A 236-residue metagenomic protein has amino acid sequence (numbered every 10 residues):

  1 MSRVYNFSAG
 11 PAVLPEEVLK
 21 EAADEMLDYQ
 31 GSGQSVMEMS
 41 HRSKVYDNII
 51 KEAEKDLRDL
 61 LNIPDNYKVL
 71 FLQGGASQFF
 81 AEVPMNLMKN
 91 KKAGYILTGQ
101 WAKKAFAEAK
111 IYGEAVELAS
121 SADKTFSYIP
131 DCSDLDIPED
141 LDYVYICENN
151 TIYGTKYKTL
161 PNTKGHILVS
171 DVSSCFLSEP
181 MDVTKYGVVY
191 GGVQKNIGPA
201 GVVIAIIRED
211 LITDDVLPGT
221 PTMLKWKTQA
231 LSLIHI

Functional and structural regions predicted by a protein language model:
R3-E54: A glycine-/small-polar-enriched, mobile loop at the entrance of the PLP active site in fold-type I
G10, A109, S121-F176: Active-site phosphate-binding strand-loop segment of PLP-dependent enzymes
G33-F79, N86, Q100, A107-E108: Conserved N-terminal alpha-helix of the aminotransferase class I/II PLP-enzyme fold
S77-V144: PLP-dependent aminotransferase-like
G94, Y143-C147, V169, Y190 (+1 more regions): Structural motif
K185-T222: Active-site PLP attachment segment
D214, L224-S232: Catalytic core of tubulin tyrosine ligase-like
I234-I236: Conserved small/polar residues in nucleotide/adenosyl-binding loops
